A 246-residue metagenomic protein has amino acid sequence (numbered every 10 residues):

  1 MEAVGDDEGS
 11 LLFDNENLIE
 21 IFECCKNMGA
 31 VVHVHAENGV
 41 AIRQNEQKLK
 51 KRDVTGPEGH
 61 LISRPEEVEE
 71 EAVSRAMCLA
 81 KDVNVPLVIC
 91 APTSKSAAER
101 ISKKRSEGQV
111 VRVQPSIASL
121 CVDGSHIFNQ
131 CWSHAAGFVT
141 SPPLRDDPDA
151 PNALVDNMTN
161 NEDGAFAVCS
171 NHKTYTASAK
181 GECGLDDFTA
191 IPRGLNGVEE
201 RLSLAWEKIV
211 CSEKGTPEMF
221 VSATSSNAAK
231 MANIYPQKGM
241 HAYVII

Functional and structural regions predicted by a protein language model:
M1-V168: Histidine/acidic residue-rich metal-binding segments in metalloenzymes
T55-N84, N161-D163, A167, N171-I246: His/Asp/Glu-enriched, well-ordered alpha-helical/loop segment that forms or immediately abuts the divalent-metal
